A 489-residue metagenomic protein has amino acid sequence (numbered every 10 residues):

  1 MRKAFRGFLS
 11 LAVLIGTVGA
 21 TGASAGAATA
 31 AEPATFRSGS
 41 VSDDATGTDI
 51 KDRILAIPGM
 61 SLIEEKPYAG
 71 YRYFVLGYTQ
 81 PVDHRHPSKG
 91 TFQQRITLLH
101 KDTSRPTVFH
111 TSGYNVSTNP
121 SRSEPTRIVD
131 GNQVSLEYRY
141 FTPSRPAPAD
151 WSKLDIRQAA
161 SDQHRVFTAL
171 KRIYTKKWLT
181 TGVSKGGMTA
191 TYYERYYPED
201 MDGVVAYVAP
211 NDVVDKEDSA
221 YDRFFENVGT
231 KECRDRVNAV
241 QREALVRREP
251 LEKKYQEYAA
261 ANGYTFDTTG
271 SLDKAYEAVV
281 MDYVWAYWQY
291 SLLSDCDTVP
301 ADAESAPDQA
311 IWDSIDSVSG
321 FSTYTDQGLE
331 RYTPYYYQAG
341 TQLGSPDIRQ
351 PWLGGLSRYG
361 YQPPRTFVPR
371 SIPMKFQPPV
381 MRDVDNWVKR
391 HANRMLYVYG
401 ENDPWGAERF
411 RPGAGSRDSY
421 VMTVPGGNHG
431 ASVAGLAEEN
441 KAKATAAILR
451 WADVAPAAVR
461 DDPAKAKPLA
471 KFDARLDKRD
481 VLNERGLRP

Functional and structural regions predicted by a protein language model:
R2-G7, A27-N132, A437-P489: Catalytic-loop region of hydrolases
G77, D83-A159, R370-H391, E401-P404 (+1 more regions): N-terminal cap/lid subdomain of alpha/beta-hydrolase-fold enzymes
K153-I173: Alpha/beta-hydrolase active-site loop
Y174-S184: Alpha/beta-hydrolase fold nucleophile elbow
G182-Y192: Glycine-rich nucleophile elbow surrounding the catalytic serine of serine-hydrolase chemistry
D200-F266: A catalytic-pocket lid/entrance helix-loop region that shapes and gates access to the active site across common
E252-P379: Alpha/beta-hydrolase fold active-site neighborhood
G427-N440: Catalytic histidine-centered segment of alpha/beta-hydrolase-like enzymes
